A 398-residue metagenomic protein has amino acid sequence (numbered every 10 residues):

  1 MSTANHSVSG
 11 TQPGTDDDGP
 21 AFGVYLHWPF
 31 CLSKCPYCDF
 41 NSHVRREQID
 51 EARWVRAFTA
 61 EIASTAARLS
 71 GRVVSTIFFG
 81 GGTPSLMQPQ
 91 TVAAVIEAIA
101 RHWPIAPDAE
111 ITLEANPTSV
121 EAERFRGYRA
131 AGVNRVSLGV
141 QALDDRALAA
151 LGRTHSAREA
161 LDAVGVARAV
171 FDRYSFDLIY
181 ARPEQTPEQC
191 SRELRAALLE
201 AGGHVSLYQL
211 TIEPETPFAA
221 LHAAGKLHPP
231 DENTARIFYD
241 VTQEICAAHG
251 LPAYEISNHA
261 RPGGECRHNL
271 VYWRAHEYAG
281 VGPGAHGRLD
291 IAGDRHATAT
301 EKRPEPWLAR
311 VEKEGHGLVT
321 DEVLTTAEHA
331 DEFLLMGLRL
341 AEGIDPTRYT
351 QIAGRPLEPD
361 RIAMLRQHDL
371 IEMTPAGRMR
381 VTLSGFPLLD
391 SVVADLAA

Functional and structural regions predicted by a protein language model:
H6-G23, N41-R68, R72-A353: C-terminal scaffold of the Radical SAM
V24-W28: Short active-site neighborhood of thiol/selenol oxidoreductases, capturing the structured segment around
P29-S42: Local cysteine-cluster metal-coordination motifs and their immediate loop/turn environment, predominantly Fe-S cluster
E121-A122, E358, L389: Short, well-ordered alpha-helical microsegments
A353-Q367: Short amphipathic alpha-helical interaction segments
Q367-A376: A short, conserved structural fragment
G377-T382: Minor-groove-contacting beta-hairpin "wing" of winged helix-turn-helix DNA-binding domains
S384-A398: Short, amphipathic alpha-helical interaction segments positioned at domain boundaries
